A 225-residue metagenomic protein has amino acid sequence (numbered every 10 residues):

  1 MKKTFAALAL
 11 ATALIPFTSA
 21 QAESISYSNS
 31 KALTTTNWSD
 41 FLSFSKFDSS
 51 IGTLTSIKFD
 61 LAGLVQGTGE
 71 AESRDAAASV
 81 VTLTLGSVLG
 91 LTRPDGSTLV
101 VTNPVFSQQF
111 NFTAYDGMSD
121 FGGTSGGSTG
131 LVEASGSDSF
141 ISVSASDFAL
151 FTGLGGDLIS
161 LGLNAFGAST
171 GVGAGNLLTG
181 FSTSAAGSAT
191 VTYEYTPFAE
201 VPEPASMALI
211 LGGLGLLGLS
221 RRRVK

Functional and structural regions predicted by a protein language model:
M1-T4, E203, S220-K225: Positively charged n-region of N-terminal signal peptides that target proteins for export
F17-E23: Sec/Tat signal peptide C-region and signal peptidase I cleavage site
E23-L83, T183-E200: N-terminal segment immediately downstream of the Sec signal-peptide cleavage site in secreted/extracellular proteins
I51-T53, R93-L99, L150-I159: A short, structured loop/turn motif at beta-sheet edges
T82-I141: Beta-strand-rich interaction/scaffold domains
S119-L178, S182: Cysteine-clustered segments with highest specificity for TGF-beta superfamily mature ligands
P202-R221: A short, hydrophobic C-terminal helix/tail in secreted or cell-surface proteins
